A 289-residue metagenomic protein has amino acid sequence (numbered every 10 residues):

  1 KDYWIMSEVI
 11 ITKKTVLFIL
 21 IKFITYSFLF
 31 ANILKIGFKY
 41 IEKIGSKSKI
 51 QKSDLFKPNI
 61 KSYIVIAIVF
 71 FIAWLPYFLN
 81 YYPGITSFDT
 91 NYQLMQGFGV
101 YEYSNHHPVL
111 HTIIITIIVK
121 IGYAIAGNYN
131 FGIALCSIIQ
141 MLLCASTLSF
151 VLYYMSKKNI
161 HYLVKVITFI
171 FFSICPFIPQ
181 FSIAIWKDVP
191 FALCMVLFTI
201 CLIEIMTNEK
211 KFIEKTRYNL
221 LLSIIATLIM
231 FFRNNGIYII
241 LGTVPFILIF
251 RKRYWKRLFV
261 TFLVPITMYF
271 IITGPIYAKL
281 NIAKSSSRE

Functional and structural regions predicted by a protein language model:
K14-W74: Start-transfer (signal-anchor) and selected internal transmembrane alpha helices of multi-pass inner/ER membrane
L20-I21, V109, I113, A124-S149: Loop-to-helix entry region of an early transmembrane alpha helix in multi-pass inner-membrane enzymes
F28, N32, I138-N159: Transmembrane-helix motifs of polytopic, lipid-linked glycan transferases
K61-V65, S149-I174, L193: Transmembrane-helix signature of polytopic, membrane-embedded enzymes that assemble or transfer cell-envelope glycans
Y81-Q93, E102-I118, G127-F131: Extracytoplasmic catalytic/substrate-binding loops of multi-pass membrane glycan-assembly enzymes
Q93, Y238, L258-E289: Juxtamembrane membrane-water interface segments immediately following transmembrane helices in multi-pass
F98, F150, F191-K210, A226 (+1 more regions): Specific aromatic-rich, kink-prone transmembrane helix
Y218-R233, V244-P245, V264-Y269: Membrane-interface alpha helices of multi-pass inner-membrane proteins
